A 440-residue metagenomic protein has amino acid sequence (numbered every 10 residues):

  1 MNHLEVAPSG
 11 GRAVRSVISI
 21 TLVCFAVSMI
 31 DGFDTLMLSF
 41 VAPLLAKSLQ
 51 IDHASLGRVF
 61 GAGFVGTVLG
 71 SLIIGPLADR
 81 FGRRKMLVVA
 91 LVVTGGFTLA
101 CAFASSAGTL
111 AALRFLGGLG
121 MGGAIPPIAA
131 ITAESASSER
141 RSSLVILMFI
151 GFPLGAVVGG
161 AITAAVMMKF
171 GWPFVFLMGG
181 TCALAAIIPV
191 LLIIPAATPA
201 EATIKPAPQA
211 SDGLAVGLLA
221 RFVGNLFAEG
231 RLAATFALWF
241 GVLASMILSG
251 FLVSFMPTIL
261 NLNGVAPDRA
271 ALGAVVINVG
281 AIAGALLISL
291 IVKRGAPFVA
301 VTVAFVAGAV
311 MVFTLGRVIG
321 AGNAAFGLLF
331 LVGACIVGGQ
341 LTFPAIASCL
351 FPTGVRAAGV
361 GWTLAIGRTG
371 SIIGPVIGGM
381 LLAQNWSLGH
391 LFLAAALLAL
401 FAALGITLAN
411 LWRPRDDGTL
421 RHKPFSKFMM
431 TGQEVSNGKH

Functional and structural regions predicted by a protein language model:
S19-H53, S249-P257: Extracytoplasmic
L38-S39, G230-A285: Extracytoplasmic gate region of multi-pass secondary transporters
Q50, G82, F103-T109, S137 (+2 more regions): Helix-breaking motifs and short loop linkers at transmembrane-helix boundaries and internal kinks in secondary membrane
L69-S105: Conserved MFS/SLC helix-loop-helix module at the cytosolic interface between two early adjacent transmembrane helices
R80-A90, R294-F305: Cytoplasmic membrane-interface "Motif A"-like loop-to-helix N-cap segments of 12-TM Major Facilitator Superfamily
L113-I150: Cytoplasmic helix-loop-helix junction between adjacent transmembrane helices in 12-TM secondary transporters
M148-I194: Helix-loop-helix hairpin linking two adjacent transmembrane segments in secondary transporters
T181-T203, A402-N410: C-terminal membrane-cytosol helix-exit motif in multi-pass small-molecule transporters
